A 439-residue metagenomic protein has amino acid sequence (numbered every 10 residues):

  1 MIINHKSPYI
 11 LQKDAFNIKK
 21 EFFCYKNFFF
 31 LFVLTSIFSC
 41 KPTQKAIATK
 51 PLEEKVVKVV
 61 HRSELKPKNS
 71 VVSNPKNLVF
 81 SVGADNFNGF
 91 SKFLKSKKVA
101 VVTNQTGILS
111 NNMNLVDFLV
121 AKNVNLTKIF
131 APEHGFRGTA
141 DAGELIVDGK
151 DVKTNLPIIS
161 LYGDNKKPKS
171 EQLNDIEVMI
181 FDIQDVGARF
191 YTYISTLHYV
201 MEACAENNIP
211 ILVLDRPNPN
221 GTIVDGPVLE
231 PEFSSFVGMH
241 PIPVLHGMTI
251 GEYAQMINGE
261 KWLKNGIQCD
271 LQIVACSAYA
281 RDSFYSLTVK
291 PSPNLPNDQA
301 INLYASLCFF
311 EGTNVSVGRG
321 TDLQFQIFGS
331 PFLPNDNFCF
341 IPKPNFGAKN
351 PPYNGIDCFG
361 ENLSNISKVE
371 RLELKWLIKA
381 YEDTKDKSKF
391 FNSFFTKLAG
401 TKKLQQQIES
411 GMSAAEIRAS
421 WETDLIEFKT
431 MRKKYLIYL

Functional and structural regions predicted by a protein language model:
M1-S63, P67: Bacterial Sec-dependent N-terminal signal peptides
T127-E133: Short internal beta-strands
G138-G143, L212-S234: Glycine-rich, charge-decorated loop segments at or immediately adjacent to ligand/cofactor-binding or catalytic sites
V147-D175: Glycine-rich oxoanion-binding loops at beta->alpha junctions
D185-L197: Glycine/threonine-rich flexible loop motifs
S234-Y304: Conserved anion/nucleotide-ligand pocket segment
S277-Y353: Glycine-rich, aromatic-lined ligand/substrate-binding cores of catalytic and carbohydrate-binding domains
Q324-T423: Conserved functional hotspot residues or short segments at active or partner-binding sites across diverse domains
